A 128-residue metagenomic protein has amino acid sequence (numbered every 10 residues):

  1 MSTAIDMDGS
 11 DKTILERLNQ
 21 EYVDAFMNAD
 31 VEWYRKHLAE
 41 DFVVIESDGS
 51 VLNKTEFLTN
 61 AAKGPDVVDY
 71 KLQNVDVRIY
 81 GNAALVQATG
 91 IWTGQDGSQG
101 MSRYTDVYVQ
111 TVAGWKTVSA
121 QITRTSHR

Functional and structural regions predicted by a protein language model:
S2-K36, D41-R128: A beta-strand edge to alpha-helix "cap/lid" segment located at domain peripheries
